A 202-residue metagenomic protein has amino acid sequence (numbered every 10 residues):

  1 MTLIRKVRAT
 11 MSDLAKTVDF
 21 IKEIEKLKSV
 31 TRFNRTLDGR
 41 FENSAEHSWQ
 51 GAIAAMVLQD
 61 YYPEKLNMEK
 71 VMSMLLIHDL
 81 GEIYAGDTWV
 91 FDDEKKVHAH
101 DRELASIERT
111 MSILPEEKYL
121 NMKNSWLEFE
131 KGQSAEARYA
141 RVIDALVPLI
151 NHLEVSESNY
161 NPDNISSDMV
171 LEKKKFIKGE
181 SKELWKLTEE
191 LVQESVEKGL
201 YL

Functional and structural regions predicted by a protein language model:
T2-L202: Alpha-helical, largely C-terminal catalytic domains that coordinate divalent metal ions via clustered Asp/Glu/His
